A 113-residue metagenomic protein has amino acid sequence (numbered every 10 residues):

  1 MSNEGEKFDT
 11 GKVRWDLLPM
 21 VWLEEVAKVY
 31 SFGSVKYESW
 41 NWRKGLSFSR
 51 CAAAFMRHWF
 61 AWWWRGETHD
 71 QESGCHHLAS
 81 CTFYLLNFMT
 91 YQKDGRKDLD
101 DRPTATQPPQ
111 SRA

Functional and structural regions predicted by a protein language model:
M1-A113: Intrinsically disordered, low-complexity regulatory regions that flank transcription factor DNA-binding cores
